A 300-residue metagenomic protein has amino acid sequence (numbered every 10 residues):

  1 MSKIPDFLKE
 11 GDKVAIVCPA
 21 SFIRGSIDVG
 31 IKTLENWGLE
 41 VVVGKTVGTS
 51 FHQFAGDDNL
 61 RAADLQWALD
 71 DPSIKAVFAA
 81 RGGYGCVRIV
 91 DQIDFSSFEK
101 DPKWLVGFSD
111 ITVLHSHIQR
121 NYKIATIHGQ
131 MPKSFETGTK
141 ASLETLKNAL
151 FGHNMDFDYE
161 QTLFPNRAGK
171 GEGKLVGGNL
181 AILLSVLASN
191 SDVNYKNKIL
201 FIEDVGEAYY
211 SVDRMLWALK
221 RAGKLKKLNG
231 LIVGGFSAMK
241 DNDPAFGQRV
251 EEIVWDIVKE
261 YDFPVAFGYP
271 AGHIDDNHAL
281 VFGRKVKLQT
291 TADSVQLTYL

Functional and structural regions predicted by a protein language model:
M1-S73: ATP/NTP phosphate-donor binding region
D12, S73, F98-W104, K123-I124 (+2 more regions): A short helix->loop->beta-strand "cap" motif at the edges of active sites that frequently abuts
F22, S26, K174-V205: Conserved beta-alpha junction segments in alpha/beta enzyme cores
A76-V87, F108: N-terminal glycine-rich "phosphate-gripper" loop used for MgATP/nucleotide binding and carboxylate activation
F95-I118, A125-P132, P264: Short, acidic/small-residue loops that bind anionic groups at enzyme active sites
K123-A188: Conserved anion/nucleotide-ligand pocket segment
N194-F246, V250: Internal helical hairpin/lid segments
A238-L300: ATP/nucleoside-binding phosphotransfer catalytic cores, i.e., glycine-rich phosphate-binding loops
